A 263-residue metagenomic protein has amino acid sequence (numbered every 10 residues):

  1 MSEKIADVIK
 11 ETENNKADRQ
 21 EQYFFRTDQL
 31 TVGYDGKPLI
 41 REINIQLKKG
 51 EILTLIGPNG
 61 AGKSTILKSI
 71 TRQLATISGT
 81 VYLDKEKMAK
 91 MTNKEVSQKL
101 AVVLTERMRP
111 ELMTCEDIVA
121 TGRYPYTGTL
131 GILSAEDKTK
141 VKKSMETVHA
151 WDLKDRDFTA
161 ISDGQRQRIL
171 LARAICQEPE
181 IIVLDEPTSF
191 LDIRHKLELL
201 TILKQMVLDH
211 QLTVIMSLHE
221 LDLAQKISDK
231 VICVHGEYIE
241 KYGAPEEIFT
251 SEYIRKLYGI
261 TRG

Functional and structural regions predicted by a protein language model:
I56-P58: The feature captures the beta-strand-to-loop junction immediately N-terminal to the Walker
T71: Helix-to-loop junction immediately C-terminal to a conserved catalytic motif
G79-K87, V96: Conserved ABC transporter NBD signature motif
A120, A135-L153: Conserved ABC ATPase "signature" region
I132, D157-I161, Q165: Conserved ABC ATPase signature
I182-D185: Catalytic Walker B motif of ABC-type/P-loop ATPase nucleotide-binding domains
V231-A244: H-loop (His-switch) and adjacent beta-strand-loop-beta switch element of ABC-type ATPase nucleotide-binding domains
